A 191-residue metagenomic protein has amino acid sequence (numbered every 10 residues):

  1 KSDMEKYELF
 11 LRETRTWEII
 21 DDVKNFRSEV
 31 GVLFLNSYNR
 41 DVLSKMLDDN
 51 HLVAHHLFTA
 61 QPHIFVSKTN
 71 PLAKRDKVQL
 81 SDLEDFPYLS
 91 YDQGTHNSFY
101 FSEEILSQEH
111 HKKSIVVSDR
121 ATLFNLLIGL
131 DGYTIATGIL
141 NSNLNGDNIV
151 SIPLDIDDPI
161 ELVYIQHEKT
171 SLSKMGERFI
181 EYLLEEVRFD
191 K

Functional and structural regions predicted by a protein language model:
K1-V42, V117: Central regulatory/effector-binding core of bacterial HTH transcription factors
R15, Q79, S118-D119, T137: Short loop/turn segments at beta->alpha junctions
L35-N36, K68, T95, A136-L140: Short secondary-structure boundary segments
R40-D41, L72, L80-Q108, S173-K174 (+1 more regions): Secondary-structure junction motif
M46-P62, V66-Y88: Flexible hinge/capping segments at coil-to-helix
D49-H55, A60-Q61, A121-K169: Beta-alpha-beta core module
T69-V78, I156-D158, K169-M175: Short helix-loop capping/hinge motifs at secondary-structure junctions, enriched in acidic/polar residues
Y100, S171-E185: Short amphipathic alpha-helical coupling segments at ligand-binding clamshell hinges and other catalytic/signaling
